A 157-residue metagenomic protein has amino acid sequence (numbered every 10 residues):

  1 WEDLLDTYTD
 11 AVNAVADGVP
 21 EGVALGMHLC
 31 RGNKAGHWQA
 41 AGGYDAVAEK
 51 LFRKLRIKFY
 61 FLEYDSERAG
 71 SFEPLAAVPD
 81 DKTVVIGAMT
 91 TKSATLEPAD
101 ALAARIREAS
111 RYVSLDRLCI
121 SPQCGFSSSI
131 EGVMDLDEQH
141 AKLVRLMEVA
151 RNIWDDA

Functional and structural regions predicted by a protein language model:
W1-A157: Domain-level signal for soluble alpha/beta catalytic cores
